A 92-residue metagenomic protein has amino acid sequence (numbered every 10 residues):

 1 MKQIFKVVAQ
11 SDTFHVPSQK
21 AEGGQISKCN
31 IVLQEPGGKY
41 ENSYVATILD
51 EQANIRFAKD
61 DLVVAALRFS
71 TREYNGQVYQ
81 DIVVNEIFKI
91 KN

Functional and structural regions predicted by a protein language model:
M1-N92: Single-stranded nucleic acid-binding surfaces, predominantly the OB-fold ssDNA-binding core
